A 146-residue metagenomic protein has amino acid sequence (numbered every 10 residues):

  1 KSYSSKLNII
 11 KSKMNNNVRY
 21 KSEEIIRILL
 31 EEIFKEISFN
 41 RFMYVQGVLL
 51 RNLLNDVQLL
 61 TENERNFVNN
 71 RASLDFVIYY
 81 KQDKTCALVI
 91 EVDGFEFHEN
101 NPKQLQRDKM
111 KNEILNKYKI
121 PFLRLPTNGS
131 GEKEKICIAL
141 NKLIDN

Functional and structural regions predicted by a protein language model:
K1-N146: Nucleic-acid endo/exonuclease domains
